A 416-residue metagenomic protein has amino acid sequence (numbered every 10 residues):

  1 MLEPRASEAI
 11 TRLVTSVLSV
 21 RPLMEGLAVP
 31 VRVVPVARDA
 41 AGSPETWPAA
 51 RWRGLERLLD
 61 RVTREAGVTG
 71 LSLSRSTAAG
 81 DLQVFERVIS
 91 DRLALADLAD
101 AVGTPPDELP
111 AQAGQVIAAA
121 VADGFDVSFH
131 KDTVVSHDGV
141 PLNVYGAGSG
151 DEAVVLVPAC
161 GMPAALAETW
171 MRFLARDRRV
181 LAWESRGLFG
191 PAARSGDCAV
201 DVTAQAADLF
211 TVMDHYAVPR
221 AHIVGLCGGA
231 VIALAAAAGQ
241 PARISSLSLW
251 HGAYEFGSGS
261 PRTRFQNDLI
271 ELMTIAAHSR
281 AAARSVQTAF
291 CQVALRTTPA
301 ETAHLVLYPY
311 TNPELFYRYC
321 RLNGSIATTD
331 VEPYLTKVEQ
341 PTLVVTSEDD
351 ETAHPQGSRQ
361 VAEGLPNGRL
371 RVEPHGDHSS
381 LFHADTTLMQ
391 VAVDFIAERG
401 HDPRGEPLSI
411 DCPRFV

Functional and structural regions predicted by a protein language model:
L2, S7-S19, L23, P48-L58 (+4 more regions): Active-site loop/oxyanion-hole signature of alpha/beta-hydrolase fold enzymes
V20, V29-W52, S136-A193: Conserved HGGG/HGGXW glycine-rich cap/lid loop of the alpha/beta-hydrolase fold
L27, R32, E56-D123, G368-V416: Catalytic active-site module of serine/aspartate enzymes centered on a nucleophile-bearing elbow/loop
V33, V338, V344-T346, D350: Short beta-strand/loop motif that positions the catalytic acidic residue of the alpha/beta-hydrolase fold
A40-A41, D349-A353: Acidic catalytic loop of the alpha/beta-hydrolase fold
G225-G229, A233: Gly/Ala-rich beta-loop-alpha elbow adjacent to hydrolase catalytic centers
A238-G239, S245-A276: Flexible "cap/lid" loop of the alpha/beta hydrolase fold
S258, S279-T329, P333-Y334: Conserved alpha/beta-hydrolase catalytic His-Asp/Glu region
